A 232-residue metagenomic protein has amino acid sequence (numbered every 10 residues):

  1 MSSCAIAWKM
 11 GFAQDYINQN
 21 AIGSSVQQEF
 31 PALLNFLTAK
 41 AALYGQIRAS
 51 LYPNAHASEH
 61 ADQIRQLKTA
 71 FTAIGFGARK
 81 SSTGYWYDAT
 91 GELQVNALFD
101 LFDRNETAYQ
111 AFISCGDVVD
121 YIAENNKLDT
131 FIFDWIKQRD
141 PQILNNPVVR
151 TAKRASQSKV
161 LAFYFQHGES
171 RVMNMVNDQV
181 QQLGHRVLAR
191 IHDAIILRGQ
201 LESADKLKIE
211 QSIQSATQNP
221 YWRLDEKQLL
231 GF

Functional and structural regions predicted by a protein language model:
M1-S3, G11, D178, A194 (+1 more regions): Short, glycine-/Ser/Thr-/acidic-enriched flexible segments
M1-V148, A152-A155: Helical catalytic core of nucleic-acid polymerases
F71, R186-G199: Catalytic palm active-site di-aspartate
F76, N177-H185, Q218: Hydrophobic alpha-helix feature that most strongly marks membrane-spanning transmembrane helices and their immediate
A78-Y85, K153-S158, L201-F232: C-terminal polymerase-core module
K159-G168, G199-L201: Short, contiguous acidic/charged loop-to-helix segments that flank catalytic cores in large enzymes
F165-Q182: Short amphipathic alpha-helix segments
